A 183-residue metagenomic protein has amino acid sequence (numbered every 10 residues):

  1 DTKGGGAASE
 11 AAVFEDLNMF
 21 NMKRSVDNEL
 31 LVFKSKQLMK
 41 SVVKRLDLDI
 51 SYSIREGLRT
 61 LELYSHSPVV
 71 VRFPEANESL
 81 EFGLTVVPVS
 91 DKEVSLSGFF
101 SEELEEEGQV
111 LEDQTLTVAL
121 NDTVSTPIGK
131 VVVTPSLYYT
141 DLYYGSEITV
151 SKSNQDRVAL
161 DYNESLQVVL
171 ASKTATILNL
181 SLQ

Functional and structural regions predicted by a protein language model:
D1-E147, S153-Q183: Amphipathic coiled-coil heptad-repeat stalk/oligomerization helices in membrane-associated assembly and trafficking
